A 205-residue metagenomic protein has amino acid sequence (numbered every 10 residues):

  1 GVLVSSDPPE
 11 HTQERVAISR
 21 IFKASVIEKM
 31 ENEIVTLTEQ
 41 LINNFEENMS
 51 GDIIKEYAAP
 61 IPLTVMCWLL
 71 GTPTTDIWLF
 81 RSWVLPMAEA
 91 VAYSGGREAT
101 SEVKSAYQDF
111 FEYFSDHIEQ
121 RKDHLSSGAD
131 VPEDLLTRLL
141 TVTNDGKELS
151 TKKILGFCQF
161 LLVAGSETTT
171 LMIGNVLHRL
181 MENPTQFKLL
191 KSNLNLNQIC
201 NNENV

Functional and structural regions predicted by a protein language model:
G1-V205: Cytochrome P450
